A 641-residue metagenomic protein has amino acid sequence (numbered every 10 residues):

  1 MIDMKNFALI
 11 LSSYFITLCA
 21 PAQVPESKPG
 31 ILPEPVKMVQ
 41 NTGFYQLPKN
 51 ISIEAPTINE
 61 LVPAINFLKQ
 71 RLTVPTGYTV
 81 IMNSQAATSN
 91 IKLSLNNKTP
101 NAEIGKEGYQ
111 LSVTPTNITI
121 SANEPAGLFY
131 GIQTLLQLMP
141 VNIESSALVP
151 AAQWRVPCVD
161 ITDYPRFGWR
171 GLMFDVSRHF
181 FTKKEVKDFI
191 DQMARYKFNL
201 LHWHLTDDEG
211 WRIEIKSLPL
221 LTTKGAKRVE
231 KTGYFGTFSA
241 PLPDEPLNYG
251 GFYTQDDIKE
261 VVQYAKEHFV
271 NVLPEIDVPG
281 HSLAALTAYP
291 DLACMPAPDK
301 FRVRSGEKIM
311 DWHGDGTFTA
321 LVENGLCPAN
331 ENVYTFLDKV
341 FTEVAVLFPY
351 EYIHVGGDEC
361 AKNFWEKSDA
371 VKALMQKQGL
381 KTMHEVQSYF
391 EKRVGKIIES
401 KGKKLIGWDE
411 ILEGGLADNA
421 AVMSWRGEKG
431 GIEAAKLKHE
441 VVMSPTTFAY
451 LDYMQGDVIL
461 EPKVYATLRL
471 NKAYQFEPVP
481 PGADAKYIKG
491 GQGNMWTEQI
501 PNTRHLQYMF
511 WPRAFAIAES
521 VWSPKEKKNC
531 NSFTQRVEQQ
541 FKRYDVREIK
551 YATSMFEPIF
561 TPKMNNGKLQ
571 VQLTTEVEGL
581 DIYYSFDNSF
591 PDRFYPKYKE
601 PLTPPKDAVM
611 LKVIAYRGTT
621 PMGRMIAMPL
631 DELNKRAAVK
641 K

Functional and structural regions predicted by a protein language model:
M1-K28: Bacterial Sec-dependent N-terminal signal peptides
A22, P33, N41-T42, N50 (+3 more regions): Short, compositionally stereotyped local motifs that mark structural "simplifiers"
Q23-F167, H505, S520-R547: Contiguous, structured surface segment used for ligand recognition
A102-T335, E343-Y352, R393, I397 (+1 more regions): Feature activates predominantly on carbohydrate-active enzymes
G171, N199-H202, F269-L273, Y350-H354 (+6 more regions): Beta-sheet entry/capping signal
S177, T206-G210, D277-H281, D358-C360 (+4 more regions): Active-site beta-loop-alpha junctions enriched in small/polar residues
T287, M295, G314-A420, W425-K436: Active-site neighborhood of glycoside hydrolase catalytic domains
K404-A420, R426-Q572: Flexible, acidic glycine-rich loops studded with aromatic residues
